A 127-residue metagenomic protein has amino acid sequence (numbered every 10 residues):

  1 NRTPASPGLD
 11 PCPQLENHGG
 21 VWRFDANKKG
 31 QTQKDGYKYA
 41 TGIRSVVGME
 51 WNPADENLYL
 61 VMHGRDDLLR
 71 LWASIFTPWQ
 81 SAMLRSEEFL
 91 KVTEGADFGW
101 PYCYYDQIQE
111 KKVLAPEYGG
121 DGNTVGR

Functional and structural regions predicted by a protein language model:
N1-K34, I43-S45, E50-R127: Beta-propeller domain segments
Y37-K38: A conserved hydrophobic secondary-structure block that centers on an alpha-helix together with its immediately flanking
